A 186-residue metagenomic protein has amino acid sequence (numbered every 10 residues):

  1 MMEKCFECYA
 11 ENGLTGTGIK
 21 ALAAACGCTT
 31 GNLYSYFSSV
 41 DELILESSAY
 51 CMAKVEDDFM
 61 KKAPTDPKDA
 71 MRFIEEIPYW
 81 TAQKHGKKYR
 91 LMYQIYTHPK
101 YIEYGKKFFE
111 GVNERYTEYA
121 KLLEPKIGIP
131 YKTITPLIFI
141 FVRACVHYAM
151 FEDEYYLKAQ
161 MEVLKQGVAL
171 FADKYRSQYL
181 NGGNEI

Functional and structural regions predicted by a protein language model:
K4, C8-E42, E46: Helix-turn-helix
K4-E11, K54-K62, L91, I95 (+1 more regions): Solvent-exposed, amphipathic alpha-helical segments
I19, S48-E56: Short, basic, alpha-helical segments at the C-terminal edge of helix-turn-helix-like DNA-binding modules
E46, F59-K84, I138, M161 (+1 more regions): Hydrophobic alpha-helical connector segments
E56, K100-G128, K132-P136, E162: Amphipathic alpha-helical packing segments from all-alpha helical-bundle domains
E76-E118: Short secondary-structure transition hinges
I129-F151, A159-L170: Hydrophobic alpha-helical segments that form the core of small-molecule binding pockets and/or dimer interfaces
Y175-I186: C-terminal effector-binding regulatory domain of bacterial HTH transcription factors
